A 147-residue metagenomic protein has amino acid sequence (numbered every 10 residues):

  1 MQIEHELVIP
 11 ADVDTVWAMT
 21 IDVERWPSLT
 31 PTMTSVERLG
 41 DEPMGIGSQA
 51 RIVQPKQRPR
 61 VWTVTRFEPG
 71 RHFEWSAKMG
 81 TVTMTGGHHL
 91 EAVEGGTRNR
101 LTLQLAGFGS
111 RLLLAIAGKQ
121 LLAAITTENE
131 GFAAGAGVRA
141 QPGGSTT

Functional and structural regions predicted by a protein language model:
M1-G40, T147: Hydrophobic ligand-binding cavity/cleft-lining segments
Q2-E4, R58-W62, V82-G87: Short, surface-exposed coil-to-beta transition loops
E6-P10, E37, R51-V53, T63 (+1 more regions): Generic structural detector for well-ordered beta-strands
I9, K56, E68, M79-T81 (+1 more regions): A generic beta-sheet turn/junction motif
V13-D14, D41, R66-G70, H89-R98: A short, structured loop/turn motif at beta-sheet edges
P43-I46: A short, glycine/Asx- and small/polar-enriched loop/turn that sits immediately N-terminal to a beta-strand
S48-P55, F73-M79: Short beta-strand segments that buttress and anchor functional surface loops
S76-T127, F132-A134, G143-T147: Beta-strand/loop substructures that line and gate deep hydrophobic ligand-binding cavities in soluble
